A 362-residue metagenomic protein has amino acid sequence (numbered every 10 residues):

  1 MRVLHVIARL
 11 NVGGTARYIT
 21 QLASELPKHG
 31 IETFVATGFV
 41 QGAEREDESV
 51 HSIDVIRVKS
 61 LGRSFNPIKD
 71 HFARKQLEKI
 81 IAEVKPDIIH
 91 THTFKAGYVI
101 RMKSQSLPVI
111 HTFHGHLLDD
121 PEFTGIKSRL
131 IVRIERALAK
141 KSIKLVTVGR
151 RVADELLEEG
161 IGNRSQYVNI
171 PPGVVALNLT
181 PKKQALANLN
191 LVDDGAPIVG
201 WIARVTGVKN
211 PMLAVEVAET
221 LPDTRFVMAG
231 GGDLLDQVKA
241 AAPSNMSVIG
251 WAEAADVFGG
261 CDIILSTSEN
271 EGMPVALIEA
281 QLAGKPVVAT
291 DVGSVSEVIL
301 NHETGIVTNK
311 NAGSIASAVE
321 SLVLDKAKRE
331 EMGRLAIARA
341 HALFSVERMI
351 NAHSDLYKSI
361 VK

Functional and structural regions predicted by a protein language model:
H5-H71, V152-E155, Y167, L234: N-terminal strand-loop element at the rim of the active site of nucleotide-sugar-dependent glycosyltransferases
A16-Q21, P197, W201-T220, D233-D236 (+1 more regions): A conserved mid-protein helix/loop that constitutes part of the nucleotide-sugar donor-binding site
K75, S128-L145: Membrane-proximal helix-turn-helix segments that form the acceptor-binding/catalytic region of lipid-linked
K141-Q166, V174-A176: A short, active-site helix/loop in glycosyltransferases that binds the activated sugar's phosphate group
Q237-A252: Nucleotide-activated donor-binding/catalytic signature segment of Leloir-type glycosyltransferases, i.e., the conserved
E269: Aromatic "clamp/platform" in nucleotide-sugar-dependent glycosyltransferases that forms part of the donor/acceptor
P286-A289, I299: Short hydrophobic beta-strand element within catalytic cores of glycosyltransferases and related nucleotide-activated
N301-H302, I306-G313, S321-K326: Conserved acidic donor-binding segment of nucleotide-sugar-dependent glycosyltransferases
